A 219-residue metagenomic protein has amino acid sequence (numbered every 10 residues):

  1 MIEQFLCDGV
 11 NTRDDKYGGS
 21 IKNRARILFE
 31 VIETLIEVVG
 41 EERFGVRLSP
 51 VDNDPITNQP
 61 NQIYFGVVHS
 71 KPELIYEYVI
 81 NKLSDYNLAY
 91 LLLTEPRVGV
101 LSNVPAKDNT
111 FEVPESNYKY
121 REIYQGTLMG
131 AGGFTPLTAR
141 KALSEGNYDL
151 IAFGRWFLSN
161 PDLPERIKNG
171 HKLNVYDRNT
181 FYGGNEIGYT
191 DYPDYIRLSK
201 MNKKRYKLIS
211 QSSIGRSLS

Functional and structural regions predicted by a protein language model:
M1-S219: Flavin-dependent oxidoreductase catalytic cores
